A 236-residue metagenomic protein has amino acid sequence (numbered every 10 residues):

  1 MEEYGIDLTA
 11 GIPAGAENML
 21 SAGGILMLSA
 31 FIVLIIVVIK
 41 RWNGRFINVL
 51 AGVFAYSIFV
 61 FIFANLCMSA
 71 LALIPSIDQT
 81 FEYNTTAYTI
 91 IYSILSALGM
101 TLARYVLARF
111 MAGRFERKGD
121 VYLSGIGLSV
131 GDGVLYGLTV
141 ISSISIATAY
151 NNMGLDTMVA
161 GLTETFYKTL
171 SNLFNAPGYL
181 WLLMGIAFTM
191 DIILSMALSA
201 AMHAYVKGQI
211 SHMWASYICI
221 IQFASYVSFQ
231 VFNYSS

Functional and structural regions predicted by a protein language model:
M1-S236: Hydrophobic alpha-helical segments at protein termini of multi-pass membrane proteins
